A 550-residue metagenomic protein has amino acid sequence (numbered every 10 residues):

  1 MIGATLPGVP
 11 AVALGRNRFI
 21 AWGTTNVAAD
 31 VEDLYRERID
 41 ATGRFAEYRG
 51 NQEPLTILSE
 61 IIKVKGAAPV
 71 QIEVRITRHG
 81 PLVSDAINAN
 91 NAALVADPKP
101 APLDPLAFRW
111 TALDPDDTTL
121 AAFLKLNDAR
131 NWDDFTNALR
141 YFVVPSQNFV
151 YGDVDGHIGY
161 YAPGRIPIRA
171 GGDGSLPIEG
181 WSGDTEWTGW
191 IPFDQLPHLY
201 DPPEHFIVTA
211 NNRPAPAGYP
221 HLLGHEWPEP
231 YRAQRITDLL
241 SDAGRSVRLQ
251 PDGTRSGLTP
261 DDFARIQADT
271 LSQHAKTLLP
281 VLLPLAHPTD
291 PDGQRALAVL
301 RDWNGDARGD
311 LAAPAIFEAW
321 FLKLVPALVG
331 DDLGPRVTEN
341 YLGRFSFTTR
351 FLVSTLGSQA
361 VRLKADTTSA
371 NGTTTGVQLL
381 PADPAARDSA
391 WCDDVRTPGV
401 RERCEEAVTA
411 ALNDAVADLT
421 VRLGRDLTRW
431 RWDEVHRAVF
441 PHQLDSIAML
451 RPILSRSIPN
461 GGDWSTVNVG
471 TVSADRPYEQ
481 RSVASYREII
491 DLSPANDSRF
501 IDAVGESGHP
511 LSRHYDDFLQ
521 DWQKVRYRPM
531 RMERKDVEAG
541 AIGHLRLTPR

Functional and structural regions predicted by a protein language model:
M1-A243, R255-Q294, A298-D310, R451-R550: Mature extracytoplasmic enzyme cores
A28, D117-L120, W132, A233 (+14 more regions): Alpha-helix initiation and N-capping motif
G43, A67, G253, G343 (+5 more regions): Intrinsic-disorder/low-complexity loop/linker signature
I168-T188, P192-D194, R403-S455, N460: Feature captures C-terminal
G244-D252, S358-R362, D366, T374-Q378: Intrinsic, low-complexity polybasic segments
S256, D261, F351, G357 (+2 more regions): Serine/threonine-rich, low-complexity intrinsically disordered segments
F317-Q359, G376-L423: Charged, long alpha-helical assembly modules
